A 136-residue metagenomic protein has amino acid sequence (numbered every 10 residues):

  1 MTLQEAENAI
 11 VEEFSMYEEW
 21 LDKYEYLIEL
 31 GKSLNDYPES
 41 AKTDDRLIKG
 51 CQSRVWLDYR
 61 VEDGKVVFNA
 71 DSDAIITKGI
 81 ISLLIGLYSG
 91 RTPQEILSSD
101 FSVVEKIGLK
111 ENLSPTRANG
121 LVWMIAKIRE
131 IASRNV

Functional and structural regions predicted by a protein language model:
L3-R54, V61-K65, V104-W123, K127-V136: N-terminal intrinsically disordered, cationic/polar leader segments that include organellar targeting peptides
D45-Q52, D71-S72, Q94-S99: Solvent-exposed interaction patches of small proteins and small membrane subunits
D73-A74, S89: Short beta->alpha junction loops/turns
T77: Short Cys/His-based metal-binding microdomains
I81-R91: Alpha-helical support elements that line or immediately flank enzyme active sites and cofactor-binding pockets
G90-I107: Glycine-rich phosphate/pyrophosphate-binding loops and their adjacent beta-strand/loop elements at enzyme active sites
